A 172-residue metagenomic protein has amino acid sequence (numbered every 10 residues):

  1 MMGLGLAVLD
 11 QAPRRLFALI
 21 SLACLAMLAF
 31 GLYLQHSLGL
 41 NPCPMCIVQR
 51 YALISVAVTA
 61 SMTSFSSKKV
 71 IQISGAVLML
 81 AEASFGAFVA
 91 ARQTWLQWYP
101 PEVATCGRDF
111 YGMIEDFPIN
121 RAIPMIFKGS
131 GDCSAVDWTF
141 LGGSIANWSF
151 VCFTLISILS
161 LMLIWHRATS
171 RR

Functional and structural regions predicted by a protein language model:
M1-Q11: Short, Lys/Arg-rich, polar N-terminal cytosolic tail immediately upstream of the first transmembrane signal-anchor
D10-L22, S66-V89, I158: Interfacial segments of alpha-helical transmembrane regions
C24-N41, A60-T63, W95, P124-M125: Immediate flanking context of iron-sulfur cluster ligation sites
F30-Q35, S84-P100, E115-D116: C-terminal TM-helix exit segments that contain a strictly Trp-centered aromatic cap at the helix terminus
L40-R50, A104-G107: Non-cytosolic membrane-interface motifs at loop->transmembrane helix junctions
M45-S55, I119-A122, F127, L141-L155: Membrane-interface loop-to-helix entry segments
Q97-S144: Extracytosolic (periplasmic/ER-lumenal) interhelical loops and adjacent juxtamembrane/interface segments of multi-pass
K128-R172: A hydrophobic membrane-anchoring alpha-helix module
